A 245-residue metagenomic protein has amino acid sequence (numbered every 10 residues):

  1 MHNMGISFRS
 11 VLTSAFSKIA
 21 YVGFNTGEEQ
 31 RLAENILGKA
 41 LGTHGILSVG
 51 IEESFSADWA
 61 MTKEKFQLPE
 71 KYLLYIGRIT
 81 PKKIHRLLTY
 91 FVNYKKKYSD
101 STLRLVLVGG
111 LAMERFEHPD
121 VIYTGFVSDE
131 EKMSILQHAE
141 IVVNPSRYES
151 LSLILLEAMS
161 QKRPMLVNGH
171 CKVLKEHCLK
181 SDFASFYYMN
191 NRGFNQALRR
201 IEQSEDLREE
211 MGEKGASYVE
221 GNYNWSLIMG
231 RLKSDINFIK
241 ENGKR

Functional and structural regions predicted by a protein language model:
H2-V22: Membrane-proximal helix-turn-helix segments that form the acceptor-binding/catalytic region of lipid-linked
S14-K18, E29-I51, F66: Helix-loop-beta element that forms the nucleotide-linked donor phosphate-binding surface in glycosyltransferases
G23, F66-K83, L88: Conserved donor-binding/catalytic core segment of Leloir-type glycosyltransferases
F126-V127, S134-A139: Short alpha-helical donor nucleotide-sugar binding micro-motif in glycosyltransferases
R147: Aromatic "clamp/platform" in nucleotide-sugar-dependent glycosyltransferases that forms part of the donor/acceptor
P164-N168: Short hydrophobic beta-strand element within catalytic cores of glycosyltransferases and related nucleotide-activated
S181-R192, R200-E205: Conserved acidic donor-binding segment of nucleotide-sugar-dependent glycosyltransferases
R200, L207-G221: A short, well-ordered alpha-helix in the C-terminal region of glycosyltransferases
